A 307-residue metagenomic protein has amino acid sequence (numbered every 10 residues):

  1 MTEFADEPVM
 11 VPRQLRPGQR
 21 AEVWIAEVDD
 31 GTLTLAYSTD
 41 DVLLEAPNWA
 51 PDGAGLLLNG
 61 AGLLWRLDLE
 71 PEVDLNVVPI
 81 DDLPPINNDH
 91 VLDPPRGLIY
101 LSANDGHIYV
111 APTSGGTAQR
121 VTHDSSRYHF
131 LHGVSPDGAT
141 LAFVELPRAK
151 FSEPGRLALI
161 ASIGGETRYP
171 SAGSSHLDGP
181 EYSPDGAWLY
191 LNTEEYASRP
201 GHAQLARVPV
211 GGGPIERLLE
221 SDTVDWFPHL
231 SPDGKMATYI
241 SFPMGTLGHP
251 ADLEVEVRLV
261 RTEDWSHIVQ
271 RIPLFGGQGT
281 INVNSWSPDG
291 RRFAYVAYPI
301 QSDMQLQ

Functional and structural regions predicted by a protein language model:
M1-Q307: Sequence signature of WD/YWTD-type beta-propeller architectures
